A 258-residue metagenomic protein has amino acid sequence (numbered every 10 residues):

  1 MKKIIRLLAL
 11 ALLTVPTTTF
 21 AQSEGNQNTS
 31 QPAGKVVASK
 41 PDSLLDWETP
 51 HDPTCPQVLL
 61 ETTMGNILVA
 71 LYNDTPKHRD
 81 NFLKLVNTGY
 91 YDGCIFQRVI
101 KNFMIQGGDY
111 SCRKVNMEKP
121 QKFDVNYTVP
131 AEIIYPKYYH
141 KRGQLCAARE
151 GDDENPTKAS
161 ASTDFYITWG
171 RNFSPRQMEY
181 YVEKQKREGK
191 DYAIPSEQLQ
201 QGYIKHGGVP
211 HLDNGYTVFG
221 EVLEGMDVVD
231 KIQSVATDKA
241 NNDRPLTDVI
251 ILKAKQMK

Functional and structural regions predicted by a protein language model:
K2-L10: Sec-dependent signal peptide recognition, specifically the positively charged N-region followed immediately by
F20-K258: Cyclophilin-like peptidyl-prolyl cis-trans isomerases
